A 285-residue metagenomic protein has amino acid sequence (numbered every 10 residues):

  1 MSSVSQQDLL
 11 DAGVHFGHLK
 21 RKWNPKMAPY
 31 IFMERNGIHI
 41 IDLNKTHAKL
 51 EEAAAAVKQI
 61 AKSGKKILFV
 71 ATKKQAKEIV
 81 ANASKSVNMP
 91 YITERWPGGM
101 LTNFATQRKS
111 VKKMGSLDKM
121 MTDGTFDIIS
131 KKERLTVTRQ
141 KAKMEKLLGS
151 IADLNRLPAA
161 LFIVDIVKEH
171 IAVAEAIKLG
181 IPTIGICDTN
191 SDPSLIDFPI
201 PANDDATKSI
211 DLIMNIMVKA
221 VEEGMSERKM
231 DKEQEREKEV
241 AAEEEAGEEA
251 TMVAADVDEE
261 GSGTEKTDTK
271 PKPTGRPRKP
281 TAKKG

Functional and structural regions predicted by a protein language model:
M1-E233, E243: Ribosome large-subunit tunnel/peptidyl-transferase-proximal elements
M1-S3, E223-G285: Intrinsically disordered, compositionally biased charged tails
